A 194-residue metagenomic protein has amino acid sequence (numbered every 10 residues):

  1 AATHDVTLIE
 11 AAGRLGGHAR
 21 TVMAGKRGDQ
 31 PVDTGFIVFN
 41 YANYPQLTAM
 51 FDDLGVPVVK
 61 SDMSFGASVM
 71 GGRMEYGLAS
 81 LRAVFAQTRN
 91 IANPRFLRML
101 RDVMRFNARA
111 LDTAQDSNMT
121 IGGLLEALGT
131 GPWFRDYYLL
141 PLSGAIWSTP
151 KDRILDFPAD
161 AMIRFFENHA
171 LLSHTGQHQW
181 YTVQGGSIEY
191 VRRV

Functional and structural regions predicted by a protein language model:
A1-L8, W133, P150, R192-R193: Short intrinsically disordered, low-complexity coil segments enriched in acidic
A2-G25: Glycine-rich FAD pyrophosphate-binding loop
H18-A19, P158-A159, S187: Conserved donor sugar-nucleotide recognition element shared by glycan-biosynthetic enzymes
A24-D33, S173: Short glycine/proline- and charge-enriched loop/turn segments that cap or connect secondary-structure elements
Q30, Y41-N168: Mobile amphipathic helical/loop "lid" adjacent to a hydrophobic cofactor/ligand pocket
D33-I37, R109-T113, H178-T182: Active-site rim elements
R164-V194: Helical element adjacent to the flavin cofactor pocket in flavoenzyme catalytic cores
